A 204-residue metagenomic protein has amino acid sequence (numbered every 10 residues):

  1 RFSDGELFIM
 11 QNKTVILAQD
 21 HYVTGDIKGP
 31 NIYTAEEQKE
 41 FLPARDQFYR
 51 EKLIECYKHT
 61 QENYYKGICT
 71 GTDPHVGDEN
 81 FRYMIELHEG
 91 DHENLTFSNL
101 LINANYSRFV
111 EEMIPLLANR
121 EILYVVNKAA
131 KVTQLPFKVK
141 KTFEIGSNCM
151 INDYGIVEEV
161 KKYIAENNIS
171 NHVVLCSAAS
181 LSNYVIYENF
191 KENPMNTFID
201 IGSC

Functional and structural regions predicted by a protein language model:
R1-L135: Electropositive, gly/pro-rich neighborhoods at or near active sites that engage anionic ligands
R50-K52, G155-A165, L181-N183: A short, acidic, amphipathic alpha-helical segment used as a generic capping/interface helix at domain edges
P115-Y163: Redox- and metal-dependent alpha/beta enzyme cores, enriched for Fe-S-associated oxidoreductases and cofactor-handling
E121, H172-V173: Structural motif
A130-V132, S182-I186: Short, well-ordered alpha-helical microsegments
F137, E166, I186-D200: Short, surface-exposed basic-aromatic patches at helix termini and helix-loop junctions that form
S147-C149, M195-C204: Short, flexible loop segments at boundaries between secondary-structure elements
C176-A179: Glycine-rich beta-strand-to-loop/alpha-helix junction loops that act as flexible
